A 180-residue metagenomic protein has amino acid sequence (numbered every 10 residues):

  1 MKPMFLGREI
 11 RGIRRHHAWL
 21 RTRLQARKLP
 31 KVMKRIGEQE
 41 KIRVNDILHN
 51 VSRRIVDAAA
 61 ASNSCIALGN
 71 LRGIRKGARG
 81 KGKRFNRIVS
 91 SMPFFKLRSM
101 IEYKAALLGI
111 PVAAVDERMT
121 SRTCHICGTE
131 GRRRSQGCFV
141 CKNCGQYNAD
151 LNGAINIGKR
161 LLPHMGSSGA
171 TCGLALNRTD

Functional and structural regions predicted by a protein language model:
M1-R98, G166-D180: Substrate-contacting helices/loops that form the catalytic groove of nucleic-acid and nucleotide-polymer processing
N86-D180: Positively charged, low-complexity nucleic-acid-binding target-recognition regions
